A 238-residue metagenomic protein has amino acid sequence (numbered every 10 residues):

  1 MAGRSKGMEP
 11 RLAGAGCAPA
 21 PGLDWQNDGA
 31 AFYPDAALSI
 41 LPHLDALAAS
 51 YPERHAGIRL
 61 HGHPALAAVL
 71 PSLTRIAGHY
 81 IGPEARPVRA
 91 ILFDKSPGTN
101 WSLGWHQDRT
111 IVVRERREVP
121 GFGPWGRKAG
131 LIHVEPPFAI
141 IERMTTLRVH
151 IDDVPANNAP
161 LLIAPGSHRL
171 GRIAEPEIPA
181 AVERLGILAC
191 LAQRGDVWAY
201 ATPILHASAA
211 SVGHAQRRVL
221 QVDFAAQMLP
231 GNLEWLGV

Functional and structural regions predicted by a protein language model:
E9-D28, A36-R194, A207, S211-A215 (+2 more regions): Non-heme Fe(II) oxygenase catalytic core, chiefly the N-lobe of the double-stranded beta-helix
G237-V238: Glycine- and charge-enriched low-complexity intrinsically disordered segments
